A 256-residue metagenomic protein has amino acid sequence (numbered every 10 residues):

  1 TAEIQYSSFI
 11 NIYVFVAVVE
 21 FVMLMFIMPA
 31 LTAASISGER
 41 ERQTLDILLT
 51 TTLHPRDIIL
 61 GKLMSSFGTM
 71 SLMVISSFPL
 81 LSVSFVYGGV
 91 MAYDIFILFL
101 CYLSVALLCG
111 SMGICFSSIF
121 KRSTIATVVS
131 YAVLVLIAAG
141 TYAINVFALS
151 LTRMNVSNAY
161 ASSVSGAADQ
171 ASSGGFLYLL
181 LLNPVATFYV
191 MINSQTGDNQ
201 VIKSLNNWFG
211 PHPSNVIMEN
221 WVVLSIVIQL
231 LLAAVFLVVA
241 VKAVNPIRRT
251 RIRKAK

Functional and structural regions predicted by a protein language model:
T1-E20, C109-G113, T124-K256: Transmembrane alpha-helical segments and their membrane-interface loop/helix boundaries that make up the transmembrane
E3-V14, L53-H54, K62, V86-D94 (+4 more regions): Membrane-helix interfacial "entry" motifs
I12-G38, R42: Long, hydrophobic alpha-helical segments
Y13-V14, S66-K121, V129: Secretory targeting signals
E20-L24, M28, P55-S84: Selective transmembrane-helix segments that form parts of the transport pathway or gating/packing helices in multipass
M28-T32, L80, M112, A240: Hydrophobic/aromatic residues in alpha-helical transmembrane segments
I47-P55: Short helix-to-coil transition segments within interhelical loops that connect adjacent transmembrane helices
